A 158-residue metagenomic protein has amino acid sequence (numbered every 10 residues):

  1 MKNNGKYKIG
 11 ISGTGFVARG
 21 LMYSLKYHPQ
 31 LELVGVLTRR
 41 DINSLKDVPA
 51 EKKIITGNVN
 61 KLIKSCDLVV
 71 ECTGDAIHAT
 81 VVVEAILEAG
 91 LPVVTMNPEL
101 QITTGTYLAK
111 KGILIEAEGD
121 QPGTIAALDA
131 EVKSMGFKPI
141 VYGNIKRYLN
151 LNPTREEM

Functional and structural regions predicted by a protein language model:
M1-G5: A short, basic/flexible loop-to-alpha-helix module at the beginning of a structural domain
K8-L21: Glycine-rich adenosine-cofactor-binding loop
Y27-V48: NAD(P)-binding Rossmann-fold cofactor-contacting core
R39-D41, G74, N97-Q101, G119-D120 (+1 more regions): Short, ordered loop/turn segments at secondary-structure junctions
K53-V59, I115: Short acidic-hydrophobic, aromatic-tinged amphipathic segments that line or gate anion-handling sites
V59-L68, C72, A76-P98: Rossmann-fold NAD(P) dinucleotide-binding segment
T80-E84, A89, M96-G123, L128-E131: Rossmann-fold NAD(P)-binding glycine/threonine-rich loop
L128-M158: Conserved anion/nucleotide-ligand pocket segment
